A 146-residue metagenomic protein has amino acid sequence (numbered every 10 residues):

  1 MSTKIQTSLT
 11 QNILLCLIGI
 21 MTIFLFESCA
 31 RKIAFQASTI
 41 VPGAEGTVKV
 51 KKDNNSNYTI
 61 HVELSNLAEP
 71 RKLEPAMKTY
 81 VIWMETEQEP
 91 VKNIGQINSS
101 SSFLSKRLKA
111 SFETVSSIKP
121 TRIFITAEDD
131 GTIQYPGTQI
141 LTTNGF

Functional and structural regions predicted by a protein language model:
S2, C29-F146: N-terminal targeting/export leaders
S2-C16: Bacterial N-terminal signal peptides that target proteins for export
T7, G19-I20, Q88: Low-complexity, intrinsically disordered regions enriched in charged/polar residues
F24-S28: C-terminal motif of bacterial Sec signal peptides marking the signal peptidase cleavage site
